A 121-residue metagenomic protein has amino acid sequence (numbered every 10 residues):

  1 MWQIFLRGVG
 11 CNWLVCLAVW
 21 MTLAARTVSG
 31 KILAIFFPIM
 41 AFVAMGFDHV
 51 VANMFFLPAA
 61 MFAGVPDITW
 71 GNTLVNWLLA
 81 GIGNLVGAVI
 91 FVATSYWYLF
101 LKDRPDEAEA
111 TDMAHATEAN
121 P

Functional and structural regions predicted by a protein language model:
M1-P121: Alpha-helical transmembrane segments and their helix-helix packing motifs
